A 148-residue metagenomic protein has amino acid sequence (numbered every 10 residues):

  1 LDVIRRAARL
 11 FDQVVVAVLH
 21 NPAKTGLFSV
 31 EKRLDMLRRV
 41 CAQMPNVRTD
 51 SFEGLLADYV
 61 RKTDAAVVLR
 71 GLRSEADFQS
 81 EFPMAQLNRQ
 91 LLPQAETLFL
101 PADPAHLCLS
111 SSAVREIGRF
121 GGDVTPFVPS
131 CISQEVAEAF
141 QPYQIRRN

Functional and structural regions predicted by a protein language model:
L1-N148: Nucleotidyltransferase catalytic core that binds NTPs
